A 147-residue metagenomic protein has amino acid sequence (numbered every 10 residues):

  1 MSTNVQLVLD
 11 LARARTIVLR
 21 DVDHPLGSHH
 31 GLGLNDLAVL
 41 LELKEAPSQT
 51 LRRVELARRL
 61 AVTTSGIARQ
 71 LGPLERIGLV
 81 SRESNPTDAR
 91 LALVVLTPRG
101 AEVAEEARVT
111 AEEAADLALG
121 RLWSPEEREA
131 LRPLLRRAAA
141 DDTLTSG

Functional and structural regions predicted by a protein language model:
M1, P125-G147: C-terminal regulatory/oligomerization modules of transcriptional regulators
M1-H30, I77-L79, P125, E129: N-terminal leader segment of winged-helix/HTH proteins
L7, N35-D36, R52, R99 (+1 more regions): N-terminal positioning helix adjacent to the helix-turn-helix/winged-helix DNA-binding module
V8, A12, T16, A61 (+1 more regions): Short amphipathic alpha-helical segments with heptad-repeat character
L19, G72-A130: Charged, amphipathic alpha-helical coiled-coil/dimerization segments
R20-T63, G147: N-terminal helix-turn-helix DNA-binding core of bacterial DNA-binding proteins
L41-E45, R108, R136: Short, locally clustered residues in the helix-turn-helix/winged-helix DNA-binding domain
